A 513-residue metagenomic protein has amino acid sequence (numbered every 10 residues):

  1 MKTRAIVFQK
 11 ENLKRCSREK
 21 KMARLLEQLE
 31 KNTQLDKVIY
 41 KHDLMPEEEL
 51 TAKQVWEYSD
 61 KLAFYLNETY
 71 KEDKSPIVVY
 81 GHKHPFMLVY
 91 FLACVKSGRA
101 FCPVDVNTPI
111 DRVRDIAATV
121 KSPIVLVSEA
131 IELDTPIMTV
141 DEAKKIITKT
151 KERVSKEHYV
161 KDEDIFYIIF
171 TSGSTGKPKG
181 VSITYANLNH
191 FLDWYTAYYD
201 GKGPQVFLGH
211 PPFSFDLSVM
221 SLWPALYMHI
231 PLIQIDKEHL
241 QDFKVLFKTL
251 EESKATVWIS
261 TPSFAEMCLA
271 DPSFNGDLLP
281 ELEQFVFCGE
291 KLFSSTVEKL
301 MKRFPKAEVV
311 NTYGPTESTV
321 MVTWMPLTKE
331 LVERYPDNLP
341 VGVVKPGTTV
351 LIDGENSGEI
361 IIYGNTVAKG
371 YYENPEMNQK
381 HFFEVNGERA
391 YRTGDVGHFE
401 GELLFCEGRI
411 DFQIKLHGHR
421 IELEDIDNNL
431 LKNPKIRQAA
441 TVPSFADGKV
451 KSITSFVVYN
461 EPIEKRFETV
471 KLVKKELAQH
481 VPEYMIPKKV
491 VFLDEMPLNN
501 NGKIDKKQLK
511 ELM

Functional and structural regions predicted by a protein language model:
M1-N12, M22-R24, V125-H158, L188 (+2 more regions): AMP-dependent adenylate-forming
K2-I124, S128, E132-I168, I183 (+4 more regions): AMP-binding/adenylate-forming domain of the ANL superfamily
G81-H84, D105, G201, P211-F215 (+2 more regions): Conserved AMP-binding
G81-P85, R99-A117, A130-I131, I230-E252 (+4 more regions): ATP-dependent adenylate-forming carboxylate-activation enzymes
L92-S97, T119, N189, F215 (+3 more regions): Short hydrophobic alpha-helices that are characteristic scaffold elements of the AMP-binding
I168-V181: Conserved adenylation A10 loop of the ANL superfamily
K179-L208, D216-T256: Conserved AMP-binding/adenylation subdomain of ANL enzymes
Y227-I230, A255-I259, L269-Y335: Gly/Ser/Thr-rich phosphate-binding loop
